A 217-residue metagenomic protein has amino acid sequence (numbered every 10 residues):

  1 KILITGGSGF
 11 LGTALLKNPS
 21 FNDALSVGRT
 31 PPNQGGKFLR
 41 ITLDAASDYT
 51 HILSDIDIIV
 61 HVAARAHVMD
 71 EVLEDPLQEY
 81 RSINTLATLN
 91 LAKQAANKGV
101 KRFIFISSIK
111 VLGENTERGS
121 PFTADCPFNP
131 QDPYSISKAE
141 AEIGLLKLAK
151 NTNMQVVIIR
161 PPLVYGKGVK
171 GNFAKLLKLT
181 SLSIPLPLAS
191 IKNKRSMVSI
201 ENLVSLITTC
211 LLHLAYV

Functional and structural regions predicted by a protein language model:
I2-F21: N-terminal Rossmann NAD(P)H-binding glycine-rich loop of SDR-like oxidoreductase domains
T42-T85, N90, Q94-N97, E114: NAD(P)H-binding glycine-rich loop region in Rossmannoid oxidoreductase-like domains and their noncatalytic homologs
R81-T88, I104, S137-K138, S196: Short alpha-helix in the Rossmann-fold core of NAD(P)-dependent oxidoreductases
L89-P133: Conserved Rossmann-fold NAD(P)-dependent oxidoreductase catalytic core, especially the SDR/UDP-sugar
N129-V157: Active-site Tyr-X1-5-Lys
M154-K175: Flexible, glycine-rich beta-alpha linker
V169-K175, A189-L212: Substrate-positioning beta->alpha
